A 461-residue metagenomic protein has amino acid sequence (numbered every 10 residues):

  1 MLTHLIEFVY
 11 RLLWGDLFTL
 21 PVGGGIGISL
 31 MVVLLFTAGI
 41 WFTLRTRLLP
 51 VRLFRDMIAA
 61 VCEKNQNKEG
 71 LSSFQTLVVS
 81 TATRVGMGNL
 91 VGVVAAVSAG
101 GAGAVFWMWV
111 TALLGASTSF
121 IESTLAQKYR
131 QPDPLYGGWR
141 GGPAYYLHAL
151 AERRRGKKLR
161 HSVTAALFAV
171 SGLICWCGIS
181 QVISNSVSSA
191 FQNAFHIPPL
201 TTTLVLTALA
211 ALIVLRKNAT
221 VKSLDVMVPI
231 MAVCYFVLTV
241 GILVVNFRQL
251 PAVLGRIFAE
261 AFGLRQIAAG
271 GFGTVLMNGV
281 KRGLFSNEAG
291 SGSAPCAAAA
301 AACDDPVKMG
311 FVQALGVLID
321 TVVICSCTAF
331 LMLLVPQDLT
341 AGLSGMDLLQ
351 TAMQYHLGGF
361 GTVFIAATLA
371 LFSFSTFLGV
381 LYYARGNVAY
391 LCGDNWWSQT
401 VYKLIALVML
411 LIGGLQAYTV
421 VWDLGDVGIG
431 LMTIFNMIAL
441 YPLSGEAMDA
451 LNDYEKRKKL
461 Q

Functional and structural regions predicted by a protein language model:
M1-M87, V97-A104, G115, A439-Q461: N-terminal alpha-helical transmembrane segments of multi-pass membrane transport and channel/translocase proteins
L34-L35, F42-I58, T164, N185-F191 (+6 more regions): Membrane-interface loop-to-helix entry segments
A38-T43, T81, L114-W139, H148-N185 (+3 more regions): Helix-loop-helix module between adjacent transmembrane segments
R45-P50, N89-V93, C175-S188, A211-S223 (+4 more regions): Transmembrane helix-loop junctions in multi-pass membrane proteins
L48-S73, A95, G101-A102, S117-L159 (+3 more regions): Flexible loop linkers connecting adjacent transmembrane helices in multi-pass alpha-helical membrane transporters
N67-A99, L125-K128, L135-L150, V163 (+2 more regions): Alpha-helical membrane segments and immediately flanking helix-loop junctions that form or couple to the substrate/ion
L114-E122, T202-K217, V228-R248, K281-L284 (+2 more regions): Selective recognition of specific alpha-helical transmembrane segments in multi-pass small-molecule
E122-P134, V240-R256, G270, A300-C303 (+1 more regions): Extracellular/periplasmic helix-exit of transmembrane alpha-helices
